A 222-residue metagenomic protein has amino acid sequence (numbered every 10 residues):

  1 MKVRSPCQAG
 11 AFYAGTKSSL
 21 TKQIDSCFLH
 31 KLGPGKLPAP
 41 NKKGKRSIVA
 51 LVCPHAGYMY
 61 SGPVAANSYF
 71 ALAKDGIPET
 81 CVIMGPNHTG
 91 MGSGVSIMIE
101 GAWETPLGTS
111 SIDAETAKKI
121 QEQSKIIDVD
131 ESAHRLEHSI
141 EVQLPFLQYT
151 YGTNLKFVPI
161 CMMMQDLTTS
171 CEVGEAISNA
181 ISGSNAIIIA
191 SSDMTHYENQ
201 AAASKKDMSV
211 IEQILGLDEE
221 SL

Functional and structural regions predicted by a protein language model:
M1-L222: Active-site histidine-anchored catalytic micro-motif
